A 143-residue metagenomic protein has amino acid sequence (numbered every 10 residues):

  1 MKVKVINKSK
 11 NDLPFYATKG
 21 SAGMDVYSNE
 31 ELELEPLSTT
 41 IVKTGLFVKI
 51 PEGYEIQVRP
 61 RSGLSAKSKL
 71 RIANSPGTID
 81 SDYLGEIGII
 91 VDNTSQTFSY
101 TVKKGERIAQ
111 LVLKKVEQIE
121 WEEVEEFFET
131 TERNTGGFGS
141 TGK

Functional and structural regions predicted by a protein language model:
M1-K143: DUTPase catalytic domain/fold
